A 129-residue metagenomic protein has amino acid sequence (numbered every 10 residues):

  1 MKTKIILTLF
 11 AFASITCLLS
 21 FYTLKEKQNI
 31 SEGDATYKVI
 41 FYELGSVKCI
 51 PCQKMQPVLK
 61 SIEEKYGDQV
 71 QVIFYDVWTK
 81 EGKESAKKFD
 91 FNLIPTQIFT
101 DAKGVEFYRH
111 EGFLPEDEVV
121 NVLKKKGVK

Functional and structural regions predicted by a protein language model:
M1-Q28, K129: N-terminal targeting signals for export/organelle localization
T23-V39, K83: A short beta-strand-turn-helix
Y37-I40, L44-K48, L93: Short pre-active-site segment immediately N-terminal to redox-active cysteine/selenocysteine motifs in thiol-based
L44, D68-E81: Thiol-based oxidoreductase modules, predominantly thioredoxin-like and allied folds used for disulfide exchange
C49-C52, Q97: The canonical Cys-X-X-Cys-His
Q53-K65: Typically the conserved alpha-helix immediately C-terminal to a functionally engaged Cys/Sec in thioredoxin-like
L93, F99-K129: Non-catalytic, surface beta->alpha helical segment in thiol-disulfide oxidoreductase systems
